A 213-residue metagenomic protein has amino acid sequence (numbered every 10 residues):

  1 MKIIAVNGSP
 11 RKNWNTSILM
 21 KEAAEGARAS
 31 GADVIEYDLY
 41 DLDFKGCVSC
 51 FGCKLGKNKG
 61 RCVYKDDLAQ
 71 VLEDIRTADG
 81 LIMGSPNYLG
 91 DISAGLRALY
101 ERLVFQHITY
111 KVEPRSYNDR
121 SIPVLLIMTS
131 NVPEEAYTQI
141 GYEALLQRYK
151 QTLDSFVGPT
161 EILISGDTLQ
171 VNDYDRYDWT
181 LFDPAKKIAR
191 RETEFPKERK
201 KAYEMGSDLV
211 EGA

Functional and structural regions predicted by a protein language model:
K2-A32: N-terminal beta1-alpha1 ligand-phosphate binding loop
A5, E36, M83, V124-M128 (+1 more regions): Structural beta-sheet core signal
A32-L42, I162-G166: A short beta-strand-loop structural module common to alpha/beta enzyme folds
L42-I75: Cysteine-cluster motifs in flexible loop/terminal segments that predominantly coordinate metals
D43, N131, G166-Q170: Glycine-rich beta-alpha junction loops
V63-T152: Helix-loop-strand module that forms the ligand-binding subsite of alpha/beta enzymes
Q147-A213: Glycine-rich phosphate/pyrophosphate-binding loop and the adjoining helix
